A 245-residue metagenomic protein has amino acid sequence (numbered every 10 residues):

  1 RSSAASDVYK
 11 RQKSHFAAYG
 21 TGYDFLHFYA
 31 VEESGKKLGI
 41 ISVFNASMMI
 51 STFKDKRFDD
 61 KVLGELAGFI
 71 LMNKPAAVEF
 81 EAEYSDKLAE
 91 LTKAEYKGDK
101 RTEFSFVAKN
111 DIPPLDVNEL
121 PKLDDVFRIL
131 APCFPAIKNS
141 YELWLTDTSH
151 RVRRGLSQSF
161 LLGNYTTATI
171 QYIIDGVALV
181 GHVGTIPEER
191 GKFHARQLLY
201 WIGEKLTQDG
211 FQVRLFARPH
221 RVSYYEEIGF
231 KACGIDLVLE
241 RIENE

Functional and structural regions predicted by a protein language model:
S2-Y9: Short, small-residue-biased leader/transition segments that mark boundaries at the very start of proteins
K13-K74, N164-G181, I186-P187: Conserved donor-binding loop and adjoining core beta-sheet/short helix segment in diverse acyl/aminoacyl transferases
F44-D116, I235-I242: Acyl-donor-binding surface of acyltransferase catalytic domains
F58-G68, T185, G191-K205, E227: Conserved acetyl-CoA-binding loop-helix of GNAT-fold acetyltransferases
N73-A82, L206-R218: Conserved GNAT acetyl-CoA-binding A-motif
L88-T92, Y224-E226, F230: Conserved active-site tyrosine of GNAT-family acetyltransferases
I112-V177: Flexible, substrate/cofactor-facing loop regions flanked by secondary structure within enzyme catalytic domains
L199, P219-Y224: Short glycine/proline-centered loop/turn elements that form peptide/ligand docking sites
